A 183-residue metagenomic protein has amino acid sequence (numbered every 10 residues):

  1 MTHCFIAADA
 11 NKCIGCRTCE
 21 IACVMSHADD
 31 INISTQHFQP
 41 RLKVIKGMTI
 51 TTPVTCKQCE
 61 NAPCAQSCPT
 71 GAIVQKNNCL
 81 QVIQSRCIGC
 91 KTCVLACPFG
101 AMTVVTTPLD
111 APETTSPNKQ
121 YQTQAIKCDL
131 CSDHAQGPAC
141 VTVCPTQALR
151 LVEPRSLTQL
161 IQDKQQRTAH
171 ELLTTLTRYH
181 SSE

Functional and structural regions predicted by a protein language model:
M1-I14, I21-K43: N-terminal cysteine/histidine-rich coordination modules
T2-I6, T52, N78, Q124-I126: Short amphipathic alpha-helical segments
A8, V82-I83: Hydrophobic face of beta-strands forming the core of extended beta-sheets/solenoids, especially the left-handed
C16-C19, C93: Conserved phosphate-binding and hydrolysis motifs of nucleotide-dependent enzymes
V24-H27, P69, P98: Protein kinase-like catalytic domain
I31-N32, Q36, R41-T55, A62-Q66 (+2 more regions): Flanking helices and flexible, charged tails adjoining ferredoxin-like Fe-S electron-transfer domains in multi-subunit
C59-Q81: Ordered, amphipathic secondary-structure segments that act as subunit-interaction surfaces in large macromolecular
